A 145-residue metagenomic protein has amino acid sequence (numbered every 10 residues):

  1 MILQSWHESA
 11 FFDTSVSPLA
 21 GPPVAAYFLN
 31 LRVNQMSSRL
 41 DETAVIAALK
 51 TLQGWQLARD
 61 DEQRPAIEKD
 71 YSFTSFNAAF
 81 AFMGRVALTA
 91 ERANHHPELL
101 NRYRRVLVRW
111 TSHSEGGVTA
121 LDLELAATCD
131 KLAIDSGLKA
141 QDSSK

Functional and structural regions predicted by a protein language model:
L3, A26, Q35-S38: N-terminal leader/targeting segments
L3, L19, L29-L31: Leucine-biased recognition of intrinsically disordered, low-complexity hydrophobic segments
S9, L19-P22: Low-complexity, intrinsically disordered tandem-repeat tracts enriched in small/polar residues
F11-F12, Y27-F28: Aromatic (phenylalanine/tyrosine) cluster motif
P23-A25, T128: Glyoxalase I/VOC metalloenzyme domain signal
L31-L52, L57, Q63-Y71, F76-L107 (+2 more regions): Charge-rich, low-complexity N-terminal segments
